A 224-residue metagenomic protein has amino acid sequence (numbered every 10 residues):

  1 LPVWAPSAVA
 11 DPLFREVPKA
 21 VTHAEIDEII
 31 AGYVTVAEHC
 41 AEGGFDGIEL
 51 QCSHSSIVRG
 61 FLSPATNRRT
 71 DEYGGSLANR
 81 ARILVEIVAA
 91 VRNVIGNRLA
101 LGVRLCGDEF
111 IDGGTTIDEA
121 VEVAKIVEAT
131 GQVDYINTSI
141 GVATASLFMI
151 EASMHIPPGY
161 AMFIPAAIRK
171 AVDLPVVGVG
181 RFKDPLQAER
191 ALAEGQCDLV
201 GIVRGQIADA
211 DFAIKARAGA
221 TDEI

Functional and structural regions predicted by a protein language model:
L1-I224: Flavin-dependent oxidoreductase catalytic cores
